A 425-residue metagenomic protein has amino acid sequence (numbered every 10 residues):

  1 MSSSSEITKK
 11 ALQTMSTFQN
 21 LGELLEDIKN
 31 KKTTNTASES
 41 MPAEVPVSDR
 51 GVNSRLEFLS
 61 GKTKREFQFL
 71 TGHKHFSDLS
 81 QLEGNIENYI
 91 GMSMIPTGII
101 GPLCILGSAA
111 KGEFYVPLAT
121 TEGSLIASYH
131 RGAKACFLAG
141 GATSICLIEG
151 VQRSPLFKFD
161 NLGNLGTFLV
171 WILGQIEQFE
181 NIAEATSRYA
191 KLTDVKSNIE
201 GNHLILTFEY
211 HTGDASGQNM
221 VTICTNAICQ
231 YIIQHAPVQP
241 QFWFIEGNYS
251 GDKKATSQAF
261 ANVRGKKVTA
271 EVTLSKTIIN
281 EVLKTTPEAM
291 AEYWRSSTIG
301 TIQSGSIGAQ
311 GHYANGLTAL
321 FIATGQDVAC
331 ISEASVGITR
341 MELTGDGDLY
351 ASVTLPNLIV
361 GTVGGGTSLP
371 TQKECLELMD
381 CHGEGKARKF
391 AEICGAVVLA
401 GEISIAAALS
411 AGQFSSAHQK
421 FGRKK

Functional and structural regions predicted by a protein language model:
M1-Y115, S128-R131, I148-G150, K424: Acidic/polar, glycine-rich intrinsically disordered N-terminal extensions of enzymes
G91-G201, L206-E209: Small-residue-rich
G91-I126, T212-T222, I299-Q326, V397-S410: Conserved phosphate/anionic-ligand binding catalytic regions in large, soluble enzymes, centered on
Y115-A142, Q175-A185, L320-C375: Long, charge-patterned amphipathic alpha-helical coiled-coil/hairpin "stalk" segments used as oligomerization
E122, N161-L165, Y210-S216, N357-I359 (+1 more regions): A generic structural motif
T186-S197, H235-N248, M290-W294, D327-S335 (+3 more regions): Flexible, glycine/charged-enriched surface loops at secondary-structure junctions
D214-S368: Glycine-rich anion/phosphate-binding loop at the beta-strand->alpha-helix junction
Y350-K425: Internal helix-turn-beta structural module
